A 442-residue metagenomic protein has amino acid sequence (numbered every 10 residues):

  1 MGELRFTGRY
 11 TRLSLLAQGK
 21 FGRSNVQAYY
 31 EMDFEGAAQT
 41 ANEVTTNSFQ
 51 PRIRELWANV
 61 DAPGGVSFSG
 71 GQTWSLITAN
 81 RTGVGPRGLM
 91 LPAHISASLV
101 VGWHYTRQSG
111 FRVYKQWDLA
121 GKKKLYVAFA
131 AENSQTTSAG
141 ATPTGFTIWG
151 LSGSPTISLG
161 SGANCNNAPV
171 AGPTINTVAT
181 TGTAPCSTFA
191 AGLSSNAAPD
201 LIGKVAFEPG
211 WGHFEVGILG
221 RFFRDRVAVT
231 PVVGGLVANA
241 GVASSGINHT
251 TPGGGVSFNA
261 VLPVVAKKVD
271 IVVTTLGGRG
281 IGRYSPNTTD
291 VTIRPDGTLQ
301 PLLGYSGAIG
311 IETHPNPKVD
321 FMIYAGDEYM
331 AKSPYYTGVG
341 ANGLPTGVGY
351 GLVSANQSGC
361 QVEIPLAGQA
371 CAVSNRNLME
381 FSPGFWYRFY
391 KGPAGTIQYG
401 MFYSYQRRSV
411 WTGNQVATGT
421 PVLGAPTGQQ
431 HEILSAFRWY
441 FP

Functional and structural regions predicted by a protein language model:
M1-I148, S195-H213, L262, K267-V272 (+2 more regions): Outer membrane beta-barrel
G2-L4, N42-T46, S98-W103, A190-S194 (+4 more regions): Outer-membrane beta-barrel domain signature
T7-R12, P51-E55, T106-G110, A198-I202 (+4 more regions): Transmembrane beta-barrel architecture of outer-membrane proteins
Y30-F34, F68-W74, F129-N133, V216-G220 (+7 more regions): Transmembrane beta-barrel strands of outer-membrane/channel proteins
T40-F49, R81-G88, A139-A191, D225-I247 (+4 more regions): Outer-membrane beta-barrel translocator domains and adjoining extracellular loop/strand segments of Gram-negative
P209-F381: Detector for outer-membrane/organellar transmembrane beta-barrel domains, recognizing the amphipathic beta-strand
P393-A394, G400-T420: C-terminal beta-signal and adjacent terminal beta-strands/loops of Gram-negative outer-membrane beta-barrel proteins
G428-P442: Outer-membrane beta-barrel "beta-signal"
